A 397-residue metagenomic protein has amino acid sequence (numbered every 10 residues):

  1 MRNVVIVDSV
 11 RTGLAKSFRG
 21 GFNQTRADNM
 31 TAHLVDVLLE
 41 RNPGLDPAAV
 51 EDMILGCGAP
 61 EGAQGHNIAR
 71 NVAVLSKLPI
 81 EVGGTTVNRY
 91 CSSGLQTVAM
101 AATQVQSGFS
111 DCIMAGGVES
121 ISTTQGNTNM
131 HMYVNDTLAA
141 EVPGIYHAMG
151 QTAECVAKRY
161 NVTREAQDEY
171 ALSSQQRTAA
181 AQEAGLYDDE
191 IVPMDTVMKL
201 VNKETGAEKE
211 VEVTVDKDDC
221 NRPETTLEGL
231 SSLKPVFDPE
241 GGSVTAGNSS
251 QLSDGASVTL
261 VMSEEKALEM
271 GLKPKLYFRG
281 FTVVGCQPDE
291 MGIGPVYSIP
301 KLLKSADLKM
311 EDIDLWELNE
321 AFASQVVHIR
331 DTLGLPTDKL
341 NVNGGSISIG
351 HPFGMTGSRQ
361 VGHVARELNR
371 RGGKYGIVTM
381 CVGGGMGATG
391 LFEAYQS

Functional and structural regions predicted by a protein language model:
M1-A27, T225-I293, Y297, K304 (+4 more regions): Condensing-enzyme catalytic core mediating Claisen C-C bond formation in acyl metabolism
V10-G13, Q24, D28-H33, G44 (+4 more regions): N-terminal extracellular/periplasmic Venus flytrap/periplasmic-binding protein-like
F22-C112, G117-D136, I191-V215, M310-T332: Conserved beta-ketoacyl condensing-enzyme motif
T25, C57-D111, G144-Q151, E224-Q251 (+3 more regions): Conserved catalytic cysteine-centered active-site region of acyl-thioester-dependent Claisen-condensing enzymes
A27-P43, I68-V72, T97, M149-V156 (+5 more regions): Short, well-ordered amphipathic alpha-helical segments that serve as non-catalytic structural scaffolds within diverse
L55, T152, E190, T196-L200 (+1 more regions): Active-site pocket-lining segment
V87-V118, A157-Y187, V258-E265, R330 (+2 more regions): Active-site-proximal alpha-helical scaffold in enzymes
I121-K158, C220-T245, S397: Glycine-/small-residue-rich "gating" segment that lines the acyl/pantetheine channel and substrate pocket
